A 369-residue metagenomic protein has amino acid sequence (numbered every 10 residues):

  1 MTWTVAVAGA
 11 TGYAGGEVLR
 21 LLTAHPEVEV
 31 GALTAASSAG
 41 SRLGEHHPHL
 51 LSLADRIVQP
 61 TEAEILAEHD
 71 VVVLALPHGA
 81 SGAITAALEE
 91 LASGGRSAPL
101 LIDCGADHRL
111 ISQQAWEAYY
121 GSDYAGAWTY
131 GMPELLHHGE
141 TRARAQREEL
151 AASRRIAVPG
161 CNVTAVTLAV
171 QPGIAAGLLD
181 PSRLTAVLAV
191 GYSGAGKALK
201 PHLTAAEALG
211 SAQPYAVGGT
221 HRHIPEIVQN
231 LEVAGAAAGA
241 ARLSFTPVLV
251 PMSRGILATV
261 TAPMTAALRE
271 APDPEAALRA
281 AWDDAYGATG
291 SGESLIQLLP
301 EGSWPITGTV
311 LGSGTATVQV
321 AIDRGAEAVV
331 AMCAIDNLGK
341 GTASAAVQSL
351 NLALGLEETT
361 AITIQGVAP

Functional and structural regions predicted by a protein language model:
M1-V217, A321-R324, T359, Q365-P369: N-terminal Rossmann-like NAD(P) cofactor-binding subdomain of oxidoreductases, focused on the glycine-rich
L19, T167-Q171, I224-V228, R279 (+2 more regions): Predominant activation on well-ordered alpha-helical scaffold segments within soluble catalytic domains
L21, H25, L91, N230 (+3 more regions): Conserved short hydrophobic interaction patches
E27-L66, A75, L188, Y192-A331: C-terminal substrate-binding/catalytic lobe of Rossmann-fold NAD(P)-dependent oxidoreductases
A165-V166, E270, G341-T342: Secondary-structure boundary/capping motif
P172-A176, P263, S349-L356: Active-site catalytic microenvironments for nucleophilic, acid-base chemistry
L249-P251, I335-G341: Glycine-rich phosphate/pyrophosphate-binding beta-alpha loops
V330, A334-N337, V347-P369: C-terminal lid/capping helical subdomain adjacent to the catalytic/cofactor pocket in oxidative enzymes
